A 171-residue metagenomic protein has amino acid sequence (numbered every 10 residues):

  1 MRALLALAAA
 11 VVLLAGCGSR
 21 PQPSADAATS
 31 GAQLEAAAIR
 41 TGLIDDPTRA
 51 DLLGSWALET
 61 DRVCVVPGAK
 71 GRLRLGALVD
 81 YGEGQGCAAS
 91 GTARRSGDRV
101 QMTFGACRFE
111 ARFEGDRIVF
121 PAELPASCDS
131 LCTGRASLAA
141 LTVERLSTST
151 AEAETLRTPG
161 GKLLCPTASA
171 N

Functional and structural regions predicted by a protein language model:
M1-A15: Sec-dependent bacterial lipoprotein signal peptides
C17-R20: Bacterial signal peptide processing site
A25, G71-L73, R94-G97, G115-D116 (+3 more regions): Extracellular/mature segments of secreted proteins
S30-C64, T150-A170: Tryptophan-anchored aromatic micro-motifs
D61-Q101: N-terminal glycine/threonine-rich, aromatic-flanked beta-hairpin/loop signature
A69, V79, A93, F104-C107 (+2 more regions): A mature extracytoplasmic/lumenal domain signature
E110-S149: Extracytosolic low-complexity repeat regions of secreted or lipid-anchored proteins
